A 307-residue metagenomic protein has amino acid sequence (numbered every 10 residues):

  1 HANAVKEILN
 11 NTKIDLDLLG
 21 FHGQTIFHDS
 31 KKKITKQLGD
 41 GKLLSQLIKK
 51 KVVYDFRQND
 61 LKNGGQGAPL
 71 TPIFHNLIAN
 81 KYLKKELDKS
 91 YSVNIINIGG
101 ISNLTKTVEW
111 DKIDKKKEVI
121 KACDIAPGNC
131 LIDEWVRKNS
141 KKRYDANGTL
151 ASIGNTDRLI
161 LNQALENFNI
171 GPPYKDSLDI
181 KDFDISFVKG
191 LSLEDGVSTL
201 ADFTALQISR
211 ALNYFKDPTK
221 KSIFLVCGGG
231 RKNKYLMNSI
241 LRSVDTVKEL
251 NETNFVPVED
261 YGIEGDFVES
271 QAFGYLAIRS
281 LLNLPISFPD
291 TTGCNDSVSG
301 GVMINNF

Functional and structural regions predicted by a protein language model:
H1-G41: Short beta-strand-loop/turn "lid" adjacent to the catalytic site in phosphate-handling enzymes
L16-G20, D88, S92-N97: Short glycine-aspartate micro-motif
F27-K31, Q58-G65, V119-A122, L191-D195 (+1 more regions): A short glycine/serine-rich beta->alpha loop
I34, D40-Y54: Conserved nucleotide-sugar donor-interacting segment of glycosyltransferase catalytic cores, predominantly GT-B
L47, V53-K81, N94-I170: Glycine-rich phosphate-binding loop plus the immediately following alpha-helix
I96, V108-I113, E134, L206-V298: Catalytic phosphate/nucleotide-handling subdomain of diverse soluble enzymes
K141-S222, K234-V247: A contiguous, well-structured pocket-lining segment that forms one wall/lid of small-molecule binding clefts in soluble
